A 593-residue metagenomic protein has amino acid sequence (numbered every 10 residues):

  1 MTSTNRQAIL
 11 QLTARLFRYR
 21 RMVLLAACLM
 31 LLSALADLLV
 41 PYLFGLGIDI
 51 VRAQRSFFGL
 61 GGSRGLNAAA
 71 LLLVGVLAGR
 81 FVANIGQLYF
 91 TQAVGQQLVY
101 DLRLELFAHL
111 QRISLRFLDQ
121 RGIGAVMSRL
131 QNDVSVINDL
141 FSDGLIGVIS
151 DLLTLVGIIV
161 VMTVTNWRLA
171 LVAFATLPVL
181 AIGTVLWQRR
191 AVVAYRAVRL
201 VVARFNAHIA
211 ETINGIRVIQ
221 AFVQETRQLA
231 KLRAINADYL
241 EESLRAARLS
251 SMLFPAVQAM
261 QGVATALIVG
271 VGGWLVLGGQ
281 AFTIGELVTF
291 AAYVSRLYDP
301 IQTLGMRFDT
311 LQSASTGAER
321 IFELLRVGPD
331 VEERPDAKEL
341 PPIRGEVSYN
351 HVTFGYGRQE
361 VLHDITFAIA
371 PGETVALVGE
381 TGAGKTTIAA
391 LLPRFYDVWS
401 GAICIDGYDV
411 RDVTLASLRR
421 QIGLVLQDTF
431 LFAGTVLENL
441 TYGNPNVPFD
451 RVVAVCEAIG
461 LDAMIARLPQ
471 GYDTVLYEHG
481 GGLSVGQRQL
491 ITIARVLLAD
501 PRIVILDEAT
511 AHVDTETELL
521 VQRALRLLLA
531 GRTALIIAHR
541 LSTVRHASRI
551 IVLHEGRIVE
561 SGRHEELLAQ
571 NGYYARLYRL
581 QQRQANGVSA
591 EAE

Functional and structural regions predicted by a protein language model:
T2-N5, C28-L29, A36-G45, D49 (+12 more regions): Juxtamembrane helix-loop junctions of ABC transporter transmembrane domains
R18, M22-L32, D143-A197, V269-F282 (+1 more regions): Transmembrane helices of ABC transporter permease
V23-A83, T163-R168, A266, G270 (+1 more regions): Transmembrane helix-loop-helix hairpins at lipid-water interfaces of multipass membrane proteins, especially the type-1
L73-R80, N84, L177-T184, S250-A264 (+1 more regions): Hydrophobic alpha-helical segments in the permease module
G122-G124, A197-R245, D336-K338: Loop segments that connect adjacent transmembrane helices in multi-pass transporters
A221-Q224, R248, V263-T265, R296-L324: Cytosolic ends of transmembrane helices, especially the final helix of ABC transmembrane type-1 domains
E333-R334, L340-E593: ABC-type nucleotide-binding domain
